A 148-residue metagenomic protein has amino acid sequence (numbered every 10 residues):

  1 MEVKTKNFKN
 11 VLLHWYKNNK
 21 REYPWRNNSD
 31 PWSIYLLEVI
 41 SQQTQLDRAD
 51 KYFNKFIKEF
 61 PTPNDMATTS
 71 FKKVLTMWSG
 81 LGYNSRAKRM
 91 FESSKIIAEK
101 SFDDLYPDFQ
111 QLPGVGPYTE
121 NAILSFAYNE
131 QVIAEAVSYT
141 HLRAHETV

Functional and structural regions predicted by a protein language model:
M1-L112, A122, F126: N-terminal polyanion-binding entry modules of DNA glycosylases/AP lyases and select other DNA-binding proteins
F126-A127, R143: Phosphate/pyrophosphate-binding catalytic cores of soluble transferases and nucleic-acid-acting enzymes
N129-S138: Short, basic-rich loop-to-helix N-cap that marks the start of a DNA-contacting helix
H141-V148: Single conserved hydrophobic/aromatic residue that forms the stacking wall/gate of nucleotide- or nucleobase-binding
